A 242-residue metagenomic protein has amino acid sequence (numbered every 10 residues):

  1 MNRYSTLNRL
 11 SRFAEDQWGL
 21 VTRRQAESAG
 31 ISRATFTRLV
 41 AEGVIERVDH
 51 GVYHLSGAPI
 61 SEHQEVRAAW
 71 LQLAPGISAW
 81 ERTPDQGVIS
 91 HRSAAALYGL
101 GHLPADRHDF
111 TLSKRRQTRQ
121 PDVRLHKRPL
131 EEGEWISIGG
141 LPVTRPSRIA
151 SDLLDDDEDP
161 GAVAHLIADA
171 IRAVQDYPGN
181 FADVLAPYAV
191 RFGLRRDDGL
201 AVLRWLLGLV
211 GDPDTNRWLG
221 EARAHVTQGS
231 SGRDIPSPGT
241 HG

Functional and structural regions predicted by a protein language model:
N2-S147, D152-G242: Short gly/ser-rich loop at a beta-strand->alpha-helix junction or flexible surface loop bordering the NTP-binding
